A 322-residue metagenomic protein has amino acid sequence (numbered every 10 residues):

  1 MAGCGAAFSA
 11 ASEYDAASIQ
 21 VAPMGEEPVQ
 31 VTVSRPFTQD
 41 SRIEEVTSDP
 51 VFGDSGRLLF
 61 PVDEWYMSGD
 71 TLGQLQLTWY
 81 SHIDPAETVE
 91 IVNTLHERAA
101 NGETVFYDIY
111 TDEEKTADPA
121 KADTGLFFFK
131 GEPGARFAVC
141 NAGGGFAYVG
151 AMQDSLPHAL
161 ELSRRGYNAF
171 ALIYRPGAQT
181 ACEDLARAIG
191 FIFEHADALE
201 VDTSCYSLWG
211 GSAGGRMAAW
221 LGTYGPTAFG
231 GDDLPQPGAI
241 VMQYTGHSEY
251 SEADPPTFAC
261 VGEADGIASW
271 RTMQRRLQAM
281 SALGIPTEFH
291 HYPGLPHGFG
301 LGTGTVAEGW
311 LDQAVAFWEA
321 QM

Functional and structural regions predicted by a protein language model:
D15-G56, V62, L283-M322: C-terminal catalytic histidine-bearing segment of alpha/beta-hydrolase fold enzymes
P50-P133, C182, T223-Y224: N-terminal cap/lid segment of alpha/beta-hydrolase-fold proteins
A135-G144, F258: Short beta-strand element of the alpha/beta-hydrolase
G150-M152, F170-E200, T303-A307: Catalytic nucleophile-loop/oxyanion-hole region of alpha/beta-hydrolase and closely related hydrolase-like folds
A151-F170, Q278: Short amphipathic alpha-helix adjacent to the substrate-entry channel of hydrolases
E183, R187-D254: Primarily recognizes the serine-hydrolase "nucleophile elbow" in alpha/beta-hydrolase and SGNH/GDSL folds
P255, S269-A279: Short alpha-helix in the alpha/beta-hydrolase fold that links the catalytic acid
A259-V261, D265: Short beta-strand/loop motif that positions the catalytic acidic residue of the alpha/beta-hydrolase fold
